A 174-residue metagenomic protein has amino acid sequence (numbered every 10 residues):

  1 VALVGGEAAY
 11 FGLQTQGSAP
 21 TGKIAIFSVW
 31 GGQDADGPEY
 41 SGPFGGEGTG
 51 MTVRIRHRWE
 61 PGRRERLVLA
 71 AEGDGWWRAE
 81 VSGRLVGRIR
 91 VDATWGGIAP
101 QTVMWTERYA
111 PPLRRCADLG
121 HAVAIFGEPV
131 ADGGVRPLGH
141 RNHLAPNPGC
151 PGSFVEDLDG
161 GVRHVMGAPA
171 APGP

Functional and structural regions predicted by a protein language model:
V1-S41, R54, A145-C150, V162-P174: Secretory/extracellular carbohydrate-interaction modules and structurally similar beta-sandwich "look-alikes"
A25-V29, P100-A110: Short, hydrophobic/proline-enriched secondary-structure or compact coil segments at domain edges
W30, V81-R84, R141-H143: Secondary-structure transition/turn motif
Q33-Y40, L85-V86, Y109-L119: Short, surface-exposed beta-strand/loop "edge" segments at domain boundaries and coil↔beta transitions
G42-R66: Short, aromatic/His-centered strand-loop micro-motif at the edge of beta-sheets
W59-G87: Carbohydrate-binding surfaces in secreted/extracellular proteins
V81-A99: Short, solvent-exposed beta-strand-to-loop segments that form ligand-recognition rims of beta-rich domains
T106, P111-P174: Activation corresponds to long, low-complexity, non-globular regions
